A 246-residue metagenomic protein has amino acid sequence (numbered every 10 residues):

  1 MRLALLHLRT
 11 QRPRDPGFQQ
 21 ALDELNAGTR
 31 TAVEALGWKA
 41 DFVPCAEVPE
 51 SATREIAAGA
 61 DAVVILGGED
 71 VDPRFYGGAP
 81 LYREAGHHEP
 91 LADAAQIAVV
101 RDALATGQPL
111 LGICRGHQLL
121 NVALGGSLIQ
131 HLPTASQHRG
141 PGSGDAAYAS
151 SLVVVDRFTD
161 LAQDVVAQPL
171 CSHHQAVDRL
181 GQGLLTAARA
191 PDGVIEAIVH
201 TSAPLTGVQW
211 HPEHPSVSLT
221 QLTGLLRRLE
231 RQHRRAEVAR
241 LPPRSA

Functional and structural regions predicted by a protein language model:
M1-Q108, I129, P133-A149, V154-T159 (+4 more regions): N-terminal beta1-alpha1 cap of cysteine-dependent amidohydrolase-like domains
G112, G116, N121, G125: Gly/Ala-rich beta-loop-alpha elbow adjacent to hydrolase catalytic centers
V122, V155, R189: Short beta-strand-to-turn element immediately C-terminal to the catalytic PLP-Schiff-base lysine in fold type I
P169-H173, I198: Short catalytic/ligand-gating loop segments at beta-alpha or beta-beta junctions within enzyme catalytic domains
R179-L180, R189-P191, I198-A203: Active-site beta-strand termini and strand-to-loop segments that position acidic
T206-W210: Active-site-proximal beta-strand elements of phosphoester/diester hydrolases
